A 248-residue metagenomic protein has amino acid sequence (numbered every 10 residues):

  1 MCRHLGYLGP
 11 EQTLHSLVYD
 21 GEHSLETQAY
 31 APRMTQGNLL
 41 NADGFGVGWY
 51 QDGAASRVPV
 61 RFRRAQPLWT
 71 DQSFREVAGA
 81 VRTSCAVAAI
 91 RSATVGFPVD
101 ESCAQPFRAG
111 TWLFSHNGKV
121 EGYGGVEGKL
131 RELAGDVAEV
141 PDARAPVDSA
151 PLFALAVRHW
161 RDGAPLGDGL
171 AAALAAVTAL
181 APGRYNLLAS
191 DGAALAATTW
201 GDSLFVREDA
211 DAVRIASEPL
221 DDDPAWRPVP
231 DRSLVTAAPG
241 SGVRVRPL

Functional and structural regions predicted by a protein language model:
M1-S115, V120-L248: Conserved short alpha-helical segments that host acidic/polar catalytic motifs at enzyme active sites
